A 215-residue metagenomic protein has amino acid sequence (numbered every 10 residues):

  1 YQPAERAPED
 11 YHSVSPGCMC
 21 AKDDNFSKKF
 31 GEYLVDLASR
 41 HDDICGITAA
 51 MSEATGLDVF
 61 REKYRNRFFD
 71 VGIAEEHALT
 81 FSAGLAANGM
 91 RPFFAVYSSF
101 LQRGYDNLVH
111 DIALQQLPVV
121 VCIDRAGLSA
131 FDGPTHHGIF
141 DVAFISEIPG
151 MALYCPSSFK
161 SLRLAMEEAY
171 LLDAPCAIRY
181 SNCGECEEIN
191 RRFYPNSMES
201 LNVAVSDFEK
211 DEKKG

Functional and structural regions predicted by a protein language model:
Y1-A177, G184: Thiamine diphosphate
S146, E209-K210: Short, flexible turn/loop "capping" segments at secondary-structure junctions
E185-S206: Aromatic-enriched
D211-G215: Short, intrinsically disordered, charge-balanced linker/junction segments flanking boundaries in proteins
